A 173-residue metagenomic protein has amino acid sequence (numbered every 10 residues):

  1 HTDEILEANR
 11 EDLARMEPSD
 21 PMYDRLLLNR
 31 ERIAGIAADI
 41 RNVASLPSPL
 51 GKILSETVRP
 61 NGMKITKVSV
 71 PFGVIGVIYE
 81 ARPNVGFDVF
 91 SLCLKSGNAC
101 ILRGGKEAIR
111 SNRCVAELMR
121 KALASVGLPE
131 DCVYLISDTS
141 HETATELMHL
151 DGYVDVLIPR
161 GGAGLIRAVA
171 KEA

Functional and structural regions predicted by a protein language model:
H1, A8, D12-M16, V43-P47 (+3 more regions): Change "in soluble alpha/beta enzymes" to "in soluble alpha/beta proteins
H1, R25-R32, E107, S111 (+2 more regions): Catalytic cores of large soluble enzymes that bind and process phosphate-bearing ligands
H1-I65: N-terminal Rossmann-like NAD(P)+-binding subdomain of aldehyde/semialdehyde dehydrogenases
D3, F87, R113, T145 (+1 more regions): Alpha-helical elements of the RecA-like P-loop NTPase motor core of helicases
E4, N84, R110, E142 (+1 more regions): Short alpha-helical
N42-S45, P49-A122, V126, V154: Conserved small-residue-rich beta-alpha loop and adjacent elements that most often cradle the phosphate/pyrophosphate
V74, L128, L135-A173: Conserved NAD(P)+-binding/catalytic subdomain of aldehyde/semialdehyde dehydrogenases
K106-I109, C132, R167: Short C-terminal domain-edge/linker segments immediately following a structured domain
